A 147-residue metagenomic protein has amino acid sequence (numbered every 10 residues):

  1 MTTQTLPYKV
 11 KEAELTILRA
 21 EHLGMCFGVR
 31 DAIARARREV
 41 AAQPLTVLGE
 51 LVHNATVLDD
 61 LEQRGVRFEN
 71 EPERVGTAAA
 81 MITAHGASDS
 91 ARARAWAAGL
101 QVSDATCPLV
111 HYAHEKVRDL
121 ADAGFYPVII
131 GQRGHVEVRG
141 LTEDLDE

Functional and structural regions predicted by a protein language model:
T2-E147: The feature marks the mature, well-folded catalytic cores of soluble enzymes
